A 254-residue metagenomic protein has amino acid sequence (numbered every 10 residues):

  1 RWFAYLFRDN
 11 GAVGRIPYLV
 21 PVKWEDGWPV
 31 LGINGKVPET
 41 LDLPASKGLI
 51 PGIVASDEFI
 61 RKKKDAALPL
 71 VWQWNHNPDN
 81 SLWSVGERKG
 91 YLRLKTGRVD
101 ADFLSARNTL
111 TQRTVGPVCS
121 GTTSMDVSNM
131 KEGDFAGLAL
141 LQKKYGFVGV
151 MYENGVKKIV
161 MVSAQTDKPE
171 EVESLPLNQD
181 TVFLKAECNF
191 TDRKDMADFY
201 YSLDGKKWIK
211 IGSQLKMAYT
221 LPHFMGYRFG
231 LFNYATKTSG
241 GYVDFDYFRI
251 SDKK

Functional and structural regions predicted by a protein language model:
R1-K254: Carbohydrate-active catalytic/glycan-binding domains of CAZyme proteins, especially the secreted or lumenal ectodomains
